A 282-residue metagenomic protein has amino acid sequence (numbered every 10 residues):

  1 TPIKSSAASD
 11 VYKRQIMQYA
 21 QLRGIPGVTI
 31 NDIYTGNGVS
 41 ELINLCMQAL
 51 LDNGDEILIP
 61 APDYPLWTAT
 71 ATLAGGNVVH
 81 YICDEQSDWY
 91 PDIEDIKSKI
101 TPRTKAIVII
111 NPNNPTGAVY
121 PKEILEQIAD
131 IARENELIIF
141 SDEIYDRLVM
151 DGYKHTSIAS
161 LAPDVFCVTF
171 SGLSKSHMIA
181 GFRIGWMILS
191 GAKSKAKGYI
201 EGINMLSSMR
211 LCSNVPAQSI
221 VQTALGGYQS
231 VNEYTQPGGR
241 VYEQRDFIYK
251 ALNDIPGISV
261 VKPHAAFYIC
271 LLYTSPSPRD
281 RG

Functional and structural regions predicted by a protein language model:
T1-A8, Y12, Y273-G282: Single conserved hydrophobic/aromatic residue that forms the stacking wall/gate of nucleotide- or nucleobase-binding
S6-G38, L45, C212, A224-Y228: N-terminal small-domain helix-loop-helix segment of the aminotransferase-like
A49-A71: Conserved PLP-anchoring active-site segment centered on the Schiff-base-forming lysine
T72-V78: A short helix-loop-beta submotif of the ANL/AMP-binding
A74, E134-N135, V165: Helix C-cap/helix->beta junction micro-motif
E85-K154: Active-site phosphate-binding strand-loop segment of PLP-dependent enzymes
S160-G239, Y249-A251: Conserved core segment of the aminotransferase class I/II
Q222, G239-Y249, V260-L272: Conserved glycine-rich beta-strand-loop-beta hairpin in the small C-terminal domain of fold type I
